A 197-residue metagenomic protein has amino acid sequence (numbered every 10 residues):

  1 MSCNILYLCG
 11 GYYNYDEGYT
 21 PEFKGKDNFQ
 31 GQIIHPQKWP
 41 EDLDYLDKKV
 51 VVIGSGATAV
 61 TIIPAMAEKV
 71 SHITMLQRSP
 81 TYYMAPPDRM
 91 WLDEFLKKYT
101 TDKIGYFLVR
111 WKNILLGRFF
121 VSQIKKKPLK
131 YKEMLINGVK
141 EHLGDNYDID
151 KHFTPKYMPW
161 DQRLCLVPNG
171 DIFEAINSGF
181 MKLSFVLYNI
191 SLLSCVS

Functional and structural regions predicted by a protein language model:
M1, G31-I33, N189-S197: Conserved beta-strand-loop-beta-strand element in the redox core of flavoprotein oxidoreductases
L6-D148, M181-K182: Rossmann-like dinucleotide-binding core of oxidoreductases
D42, H152-K156, L164, G179-V196: A conserved short coil-to-beta-strand element within the FAD-binding core of flavoproteins
